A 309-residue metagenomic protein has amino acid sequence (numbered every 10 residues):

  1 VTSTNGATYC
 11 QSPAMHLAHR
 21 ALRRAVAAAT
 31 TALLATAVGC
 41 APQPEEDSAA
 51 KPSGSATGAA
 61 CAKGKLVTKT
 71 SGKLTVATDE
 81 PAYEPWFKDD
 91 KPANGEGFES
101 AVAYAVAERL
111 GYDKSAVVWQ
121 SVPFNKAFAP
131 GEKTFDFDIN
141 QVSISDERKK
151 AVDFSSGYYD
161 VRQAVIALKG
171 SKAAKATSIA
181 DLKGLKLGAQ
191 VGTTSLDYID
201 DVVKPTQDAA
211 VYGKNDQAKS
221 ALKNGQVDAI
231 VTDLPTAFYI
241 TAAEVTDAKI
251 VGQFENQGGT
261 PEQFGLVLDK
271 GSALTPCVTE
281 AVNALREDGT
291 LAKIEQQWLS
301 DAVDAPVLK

Functional and structural regions predicted by a protein language model:
A37-A50: Bacterial lipoprotein signal-peptidase II cleavage site
A41, S100, E108-R109, T193 (+1 more regions): Extended ligand-binding regions for polar small-molecule ligands
S55-D138: Extracytoplasmic small-molecule ligand-binding "clamshell" domains of the periplasmic binding protein/Venus flytrap
A59-L66, T194-A210, K249-I250, E280-K309: Ligand-binding clefts/hinges and TM-proximal coupling segments of bilobed small-molecule sensing domains
E80, D160-A167, A242-N283, D301-K309: Periplasmic-binding protein-like
G95-L110, V142-I144, V161-N215, K219 (+2 more regions): Bilobed "Venus flytrap"/periplasmic-binding protein-like clamshell domains and structurally analogous long
S115-I179: Acidic, polar ligand-binding/catalytic clefts
K126, V142-A151, D200-D201, D228-T260: A ligand-binding cleft/hinge motif common to bilobed small-molecule-binding domains
